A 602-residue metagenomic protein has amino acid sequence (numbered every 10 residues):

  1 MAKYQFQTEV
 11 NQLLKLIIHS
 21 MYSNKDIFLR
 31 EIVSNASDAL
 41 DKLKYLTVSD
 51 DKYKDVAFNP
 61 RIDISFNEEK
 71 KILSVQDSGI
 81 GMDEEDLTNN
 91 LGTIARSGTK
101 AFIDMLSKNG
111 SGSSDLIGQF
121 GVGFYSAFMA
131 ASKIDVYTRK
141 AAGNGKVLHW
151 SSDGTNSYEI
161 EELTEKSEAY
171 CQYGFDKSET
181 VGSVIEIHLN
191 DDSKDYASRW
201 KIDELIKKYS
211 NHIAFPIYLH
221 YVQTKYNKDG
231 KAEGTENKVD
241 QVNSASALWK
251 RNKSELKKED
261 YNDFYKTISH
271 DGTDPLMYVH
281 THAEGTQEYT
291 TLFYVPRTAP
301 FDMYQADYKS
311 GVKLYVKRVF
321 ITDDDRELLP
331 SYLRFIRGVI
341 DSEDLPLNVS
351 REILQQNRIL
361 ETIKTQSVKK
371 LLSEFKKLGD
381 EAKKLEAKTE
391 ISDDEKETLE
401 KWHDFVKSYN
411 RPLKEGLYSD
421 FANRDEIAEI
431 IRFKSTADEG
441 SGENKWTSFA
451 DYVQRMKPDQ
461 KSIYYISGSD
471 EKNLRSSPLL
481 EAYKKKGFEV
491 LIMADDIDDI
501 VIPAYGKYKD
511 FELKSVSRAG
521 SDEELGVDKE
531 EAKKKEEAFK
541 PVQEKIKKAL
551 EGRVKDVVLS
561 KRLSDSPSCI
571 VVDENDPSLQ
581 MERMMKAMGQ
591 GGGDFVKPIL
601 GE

Functional and structural regions predicted by a protein language model:
M1-D191, D195-Y196, K457: GHKL (Bergerat-fold) ATPase N-terminal catalytic module, capturing the glycine-rich phosphate-binding loop and acidic
L116, I134-K177, N190-D195, W200-E602: GHKL/Bergerat-fold ATPase module in large chromosome/replication-associated machines
